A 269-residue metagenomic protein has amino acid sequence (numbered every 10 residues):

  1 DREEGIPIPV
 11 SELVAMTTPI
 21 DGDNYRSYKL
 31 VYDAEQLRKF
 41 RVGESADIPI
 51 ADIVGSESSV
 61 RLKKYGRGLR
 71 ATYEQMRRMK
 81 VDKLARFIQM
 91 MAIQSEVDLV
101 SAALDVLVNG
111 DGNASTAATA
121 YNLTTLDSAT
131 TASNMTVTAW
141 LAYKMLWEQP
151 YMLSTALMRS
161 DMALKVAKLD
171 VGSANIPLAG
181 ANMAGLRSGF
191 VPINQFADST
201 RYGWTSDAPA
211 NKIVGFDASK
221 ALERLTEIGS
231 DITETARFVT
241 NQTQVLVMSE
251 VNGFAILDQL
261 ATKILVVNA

Functional and structural regions predicted by a protein language model:
D1-Y65: Assembly/oligomerization interface modules of large self-assembling protein complexes
P7-R26, I93, S101, V191-W204: N-terminal short leaders/motifs
R38-F40, R70, M79-K80, K165-A167 (+1 more regions): Short helix/loop capping segments that flank catalytic or ligand/cofactor-binding pockets
G66-E148, N268-A269: Alpha-helical scaffold segments that mediate packing/assembly in large oligomeric complexes
R67, Q149-S154, Q242-Q244: Structural beta-strand/beta-sheet cores of well-ordered domains, especially the beta-sheet scaffolds that support
A117-N122, A129-L186: A contiguous, surface-oriented mixed alpha/beta subdomain in the mid-to-C-terminal portion of proteins that forms
L169-A269: Sequence/fold signature of self-assembling virion shell proteins
